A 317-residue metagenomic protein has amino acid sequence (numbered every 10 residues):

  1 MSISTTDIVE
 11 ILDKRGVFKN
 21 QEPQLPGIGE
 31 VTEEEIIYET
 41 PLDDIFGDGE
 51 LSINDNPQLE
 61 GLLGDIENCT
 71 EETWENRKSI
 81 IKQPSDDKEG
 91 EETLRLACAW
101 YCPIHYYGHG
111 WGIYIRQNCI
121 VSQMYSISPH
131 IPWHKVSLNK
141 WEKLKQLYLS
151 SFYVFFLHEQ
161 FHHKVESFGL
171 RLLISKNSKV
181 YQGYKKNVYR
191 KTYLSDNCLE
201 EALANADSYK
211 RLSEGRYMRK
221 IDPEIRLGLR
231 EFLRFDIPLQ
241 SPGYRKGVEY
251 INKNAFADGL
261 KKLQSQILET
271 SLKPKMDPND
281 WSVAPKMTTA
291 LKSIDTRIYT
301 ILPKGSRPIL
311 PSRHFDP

Functional and structural regions predicted by a protein language model:
M1-K145, M276-S282, T288-S293, R297-T300 (+1 more regions): A metal-dependent hydrolase signature that marks the N-terminal structural subdomain at the beginning of catalytic folds
P132, L172-I174, S241: Glycine-rich, phosphate-binding/catalytic loops in enzymes
L144-F156: Alpha-helix-centered segments that form part of catalytic cores
S150, V165-A202: Post-HEXXH active-site segment of zinc metalloproteases
V154-S167, N205: Active-site recognition of the HExxH zinc-binding catalytic motif
L170-L172, Y209-M218: Secondary-structure boundary elements
N197-E214: An active-site-proximal "capping" alpha-helix that borders the catalytic cofactor pocket
Y217-P317: Pan-zinc metallopeptidase signature
